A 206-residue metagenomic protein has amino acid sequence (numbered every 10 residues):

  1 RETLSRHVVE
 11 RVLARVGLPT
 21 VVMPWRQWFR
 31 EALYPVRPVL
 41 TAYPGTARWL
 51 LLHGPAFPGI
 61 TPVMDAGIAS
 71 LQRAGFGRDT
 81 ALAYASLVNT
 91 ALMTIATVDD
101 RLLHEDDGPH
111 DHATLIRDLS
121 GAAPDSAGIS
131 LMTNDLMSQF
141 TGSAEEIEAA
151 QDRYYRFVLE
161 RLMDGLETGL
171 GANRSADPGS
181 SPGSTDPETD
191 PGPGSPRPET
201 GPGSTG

Functional and structural regions predicted by a protein language model:
R1-L18, Y34: An amphipathic alpha-helix adjacent to DNA-recognition modules
R6, E10, P38, A85-L92 (+2 more regions): Generic alpha-helical structural context detector
E10, A14, P35-P38, A42 (+4 more regions): A generic structural signal for well-ordered alpha-helical segments enriched in polar/charged residues
G17-P62, R78, Y84: Hydrophobic alpha-helical connector segments
T61-T90, I95-D118, L166-L170: Hydrophobic alpha-helical bundle segments that form small-molecule/ligand-binding pockets
L103-G206: C-terminal peripheral helix-coil segments that are non-catalytic and often amphipathic
